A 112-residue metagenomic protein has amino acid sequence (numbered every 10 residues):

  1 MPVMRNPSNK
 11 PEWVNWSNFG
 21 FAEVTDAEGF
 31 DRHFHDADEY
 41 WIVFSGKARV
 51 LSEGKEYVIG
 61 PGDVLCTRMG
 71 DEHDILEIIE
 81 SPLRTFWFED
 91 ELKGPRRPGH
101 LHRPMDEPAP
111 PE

Functional and structural regions predicted by a protein language model:
M1-R32, F88-D90: A short glycine-rich, His/Asp/Glu-containing loop-to-beta-strand
V24, F34-V50: Short, conserved beta-strand element in jelly-roll/cupin
G29-H35, S52, L76-I78: Short histidine-centered beta-strand/loop micro-motifs that create catalytic or ligand/metal-coordination sites
V43-F44, L51, L76, F86: Beta-strand residues in well-ordered beta-sheet regions across diverse protein folds
G54-G70: Short acidic-glycine-tyrosine-enriched beta hairpin
M69-R96: Ligand-binding loop in jelly-roll beta-barrel domains
K93-E112: Acidic/histidine-enriched, glycine/proline-rich intrinsically disordered or flexible terminal extensions
